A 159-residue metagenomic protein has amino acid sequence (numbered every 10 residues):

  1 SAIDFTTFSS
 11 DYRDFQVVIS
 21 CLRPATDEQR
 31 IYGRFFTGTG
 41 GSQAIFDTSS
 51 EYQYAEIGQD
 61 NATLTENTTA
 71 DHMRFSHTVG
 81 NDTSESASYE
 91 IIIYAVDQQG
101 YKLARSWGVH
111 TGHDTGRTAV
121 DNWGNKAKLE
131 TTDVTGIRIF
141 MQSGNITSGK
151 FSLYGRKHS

Functional and structural regions predicted by a protein language model:
S1-S159: Surface-exposed molecular-recognition determinants
